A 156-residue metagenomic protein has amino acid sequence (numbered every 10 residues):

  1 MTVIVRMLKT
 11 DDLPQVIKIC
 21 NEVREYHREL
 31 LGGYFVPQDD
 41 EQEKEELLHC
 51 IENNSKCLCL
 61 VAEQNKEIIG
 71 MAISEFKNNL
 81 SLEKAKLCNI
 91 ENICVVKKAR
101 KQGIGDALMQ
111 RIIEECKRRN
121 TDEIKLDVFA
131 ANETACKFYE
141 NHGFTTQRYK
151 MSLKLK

Functional and structural regions predicted by a protein language model:
I4-K18: A short beta-loop-alpha structural element at the N-terminal edge of CoA-dependent acyl/N-acetyltransferase catalytic
E25-L48: Conserved GNAT-fold acetyl-CoA-binding loop/helix
H49-L60, N89: A short helix-loop-beta-strand connector motif used in the catalytic cores of GNAT acetyltransferases and, in some
C59-V61, E67-F76, C94: Conserved beta-strand in the GNAT
N92-V95, K101-E114, N141: Conserved acetyl-CoA-binding loop-helix of GNAT-fold acetyltransferases
D106, A130-R148: Conserved active-site alpha-helix within GNAT-family acetyltransferase domains
C116-D127: Conserved GNAT acetyl-CoA-binding A-motif
K125-A135, S152-K156: Conserved beta-strand-loop-alpha-helix junction that forms the acyl-donor binding cleft
